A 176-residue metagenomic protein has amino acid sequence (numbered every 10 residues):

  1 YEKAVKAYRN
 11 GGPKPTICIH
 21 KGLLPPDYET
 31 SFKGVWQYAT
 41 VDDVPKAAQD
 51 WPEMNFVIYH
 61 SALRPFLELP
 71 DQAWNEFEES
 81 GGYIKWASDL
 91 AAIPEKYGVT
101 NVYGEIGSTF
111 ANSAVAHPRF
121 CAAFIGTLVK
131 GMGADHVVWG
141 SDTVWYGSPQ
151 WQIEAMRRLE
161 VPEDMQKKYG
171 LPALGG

Functional and structural regions predicted by a protein language model:
Y1-W139, D164-G175: Catalytic pocket-lining loop regions of alpha/beta-barrel enzymes, especially the amidohydrolase/enolase/GH5 lineages
D142: Acidic, metal-binding active-site segment of PIN/NYN-like and related structure-specific nucleases
W145: Glycine-rich, Trp-frequent "lid" loop and neighboring beta-strands that shape and gate the flavin cofactor pocket
Q150: Metal-dependent catalytic neighborhoods of phosphoester/phosphodiester hydrolases
I153-V161: C-terminal helical cap(s) of enzyme catalytic domains, especially alpha/beta-barrels
